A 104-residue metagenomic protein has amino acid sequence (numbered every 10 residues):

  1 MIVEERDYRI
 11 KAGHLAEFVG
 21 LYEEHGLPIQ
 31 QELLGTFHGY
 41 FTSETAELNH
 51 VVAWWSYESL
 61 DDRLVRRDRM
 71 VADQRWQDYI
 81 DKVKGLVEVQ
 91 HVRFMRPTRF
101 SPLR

Functional and structural regions predicted by a protein language model:
I2-R6, F18, Q30, V51-W54: Short, structured motif recognition centered on aromatic/hydrophobic residues
D7-I10, W55-S59: Short beta-strand-to-loop capping motifs
G13, T45-E47, A72-D73: Short coil/turn motifs at helix boundaries and re-entrant loops, enriched in small/polar and proline residues
H14-G39: Short amphipathic alpha-helical segments
A16-F18, S59-V71: Short amphipathic alpha-helices within nucleic acid-binding modules
Y22, R67, I80: Short, flexible helix/strand-to-coil boundary loops that buttress conserved ligand/catalytic motifs in alpha/beta
I29, Q74-Q77: A common structural junction motif
T36-V52, E58, Q77-R104: Glycine-rich beta-strand-turn "strand-cap" elements at beta-sheet edges
